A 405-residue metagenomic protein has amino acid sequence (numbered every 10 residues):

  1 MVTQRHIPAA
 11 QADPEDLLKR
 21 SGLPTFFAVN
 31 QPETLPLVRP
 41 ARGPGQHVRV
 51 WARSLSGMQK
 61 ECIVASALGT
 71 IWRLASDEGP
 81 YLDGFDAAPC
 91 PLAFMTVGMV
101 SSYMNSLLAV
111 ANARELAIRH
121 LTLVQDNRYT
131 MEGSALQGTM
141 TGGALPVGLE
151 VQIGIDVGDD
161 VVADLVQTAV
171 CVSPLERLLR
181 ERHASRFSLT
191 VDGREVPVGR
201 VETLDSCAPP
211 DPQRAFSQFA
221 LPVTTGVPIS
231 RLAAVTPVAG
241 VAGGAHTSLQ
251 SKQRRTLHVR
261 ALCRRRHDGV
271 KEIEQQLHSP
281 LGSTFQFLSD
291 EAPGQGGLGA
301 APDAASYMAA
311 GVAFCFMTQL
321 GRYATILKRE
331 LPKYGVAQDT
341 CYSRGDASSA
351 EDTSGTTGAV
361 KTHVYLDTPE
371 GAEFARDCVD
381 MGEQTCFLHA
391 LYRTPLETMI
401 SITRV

Functional and structural regions predicted by a protein language model:
V2-V97, A109-A310, G321-V405: Extended beta-strand/beta-hairpin segments
M99-Y103, C315-F316: Alpha-helical metal-binding/catalytic segments enriched in His/Glu/Asp
M104-A109, T318: Metal-dependent nuclease catalytic cores in nucleic-acid-processing enzymes, especially RNase H-like/related
